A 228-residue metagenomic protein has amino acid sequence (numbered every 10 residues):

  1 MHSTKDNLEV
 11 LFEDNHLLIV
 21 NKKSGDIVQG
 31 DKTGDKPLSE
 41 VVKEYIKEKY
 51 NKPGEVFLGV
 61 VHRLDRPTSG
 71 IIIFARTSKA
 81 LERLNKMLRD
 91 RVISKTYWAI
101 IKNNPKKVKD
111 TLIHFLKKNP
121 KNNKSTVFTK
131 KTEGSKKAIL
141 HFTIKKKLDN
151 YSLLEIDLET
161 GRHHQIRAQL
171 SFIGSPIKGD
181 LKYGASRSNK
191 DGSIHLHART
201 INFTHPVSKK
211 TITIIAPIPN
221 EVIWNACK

Functional and structural regions predicted by a protein language model:
M1-K228: RNA pseudouridine synthases
